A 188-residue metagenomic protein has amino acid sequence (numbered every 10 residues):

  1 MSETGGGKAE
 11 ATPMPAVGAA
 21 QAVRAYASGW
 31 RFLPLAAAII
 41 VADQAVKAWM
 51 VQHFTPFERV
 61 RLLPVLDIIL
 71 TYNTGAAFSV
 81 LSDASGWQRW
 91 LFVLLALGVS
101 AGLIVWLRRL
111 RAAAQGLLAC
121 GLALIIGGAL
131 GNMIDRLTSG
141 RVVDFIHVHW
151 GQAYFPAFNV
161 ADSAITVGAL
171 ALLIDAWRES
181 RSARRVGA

Functional and structural regions predicted by a protein language model:
M1-A188: Alpha-helical transmembrane bundles and membrane-interface segments of multipass inner-membrane proteins
